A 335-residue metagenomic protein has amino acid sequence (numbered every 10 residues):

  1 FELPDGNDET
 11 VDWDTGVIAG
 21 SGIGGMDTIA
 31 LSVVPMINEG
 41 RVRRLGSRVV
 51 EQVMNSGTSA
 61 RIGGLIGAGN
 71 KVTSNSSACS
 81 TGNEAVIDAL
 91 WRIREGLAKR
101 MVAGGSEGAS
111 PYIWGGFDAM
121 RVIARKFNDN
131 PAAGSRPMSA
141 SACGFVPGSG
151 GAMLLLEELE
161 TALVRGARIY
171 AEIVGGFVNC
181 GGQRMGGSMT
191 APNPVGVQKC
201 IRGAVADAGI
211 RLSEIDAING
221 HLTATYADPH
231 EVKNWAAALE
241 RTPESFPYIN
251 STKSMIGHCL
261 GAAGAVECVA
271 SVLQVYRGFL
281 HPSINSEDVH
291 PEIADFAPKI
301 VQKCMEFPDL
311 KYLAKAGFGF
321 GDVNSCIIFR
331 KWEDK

Functional and structural regions predicted by a protein language model:
F1-V17, C200-E214: Conserved active-site "lid/cap" helical segment
E2-P4, N55-S59, G63-I66, V72-S106 (+4 more regions): Active-site-proximal alpha-helical scaffold in enzymes
T10-D12, S47-N55, T73-T81, T252-G261 (+2 more regions): Active-site nucleophile and cofactor-binding loops and adjacent substrate-binding regions of central metabolic enzymes
S21-T73, A119-A124, A227-T242: Active-site-proximal gating segment of KS-fold condensing enzymes and close homologs
I37-R48, L65-N75, A132-A140, S245-S254 (+1 more regions): Glycine/charged-rich beta-loop-alpha catalytic/anionic-binding loops adjacent to active sites
G40-G46, I87, W91, G108-V164 (+2 more regions): Glycine-/small-residue-rich "gating" segment that lines the acyl/pantetheine channel and substrate pocket
L97-C143, V178-A191, G220-P229, S245-A297: Acyl-CoA/ACP chain-elongation machinery
N130-A208, D216-A217, D334-K335: Condensing-enzyme catalytic core mediating Claisen C-C bond formation in acyl metabolism
